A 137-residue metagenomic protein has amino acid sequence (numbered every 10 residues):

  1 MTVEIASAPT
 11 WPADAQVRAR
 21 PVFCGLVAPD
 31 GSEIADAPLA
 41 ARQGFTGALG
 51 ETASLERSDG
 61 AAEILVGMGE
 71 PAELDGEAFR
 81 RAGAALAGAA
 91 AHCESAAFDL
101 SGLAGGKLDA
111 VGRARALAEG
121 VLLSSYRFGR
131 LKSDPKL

Functional and structural regions predicted by a protein language model:
M1-L137: Glycine-/small-residue-enriched capping loops at alpha/beta junctions
